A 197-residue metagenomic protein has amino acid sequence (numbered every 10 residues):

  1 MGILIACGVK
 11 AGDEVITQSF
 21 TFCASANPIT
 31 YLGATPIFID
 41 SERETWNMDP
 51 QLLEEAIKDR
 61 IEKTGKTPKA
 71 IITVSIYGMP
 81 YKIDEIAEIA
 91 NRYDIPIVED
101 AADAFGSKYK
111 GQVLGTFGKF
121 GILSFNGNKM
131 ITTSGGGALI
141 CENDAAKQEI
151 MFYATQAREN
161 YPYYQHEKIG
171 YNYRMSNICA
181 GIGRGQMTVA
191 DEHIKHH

Functional and structural regions predicted by a protein language model:
M1-E14, P28-T30, F38-D40, K63 (+1 more regions): Phosphate-binding glycine-rich loop
A11-E14, T67, Q148-E149: Short acidic capping loops at alpha-helix termini that bridge into adjacent secondary structure
T21-A26: Conserved coil-to-alpha-helix start sites within the AMP-binding
N27-I29, I89, I178: Hydrophobic/aromatic ligand-binding patch that stacks against planar heteroaromatic rings of cofactors or nucleotides
G33: Structured binding elements
E44-T133, A138-I140, A145: Active-site phosphate-binding strand-loop segment of PLP-dependent enzymes
A104-K110, F117-H196: Active-site region of PLP-dependent enzymes
